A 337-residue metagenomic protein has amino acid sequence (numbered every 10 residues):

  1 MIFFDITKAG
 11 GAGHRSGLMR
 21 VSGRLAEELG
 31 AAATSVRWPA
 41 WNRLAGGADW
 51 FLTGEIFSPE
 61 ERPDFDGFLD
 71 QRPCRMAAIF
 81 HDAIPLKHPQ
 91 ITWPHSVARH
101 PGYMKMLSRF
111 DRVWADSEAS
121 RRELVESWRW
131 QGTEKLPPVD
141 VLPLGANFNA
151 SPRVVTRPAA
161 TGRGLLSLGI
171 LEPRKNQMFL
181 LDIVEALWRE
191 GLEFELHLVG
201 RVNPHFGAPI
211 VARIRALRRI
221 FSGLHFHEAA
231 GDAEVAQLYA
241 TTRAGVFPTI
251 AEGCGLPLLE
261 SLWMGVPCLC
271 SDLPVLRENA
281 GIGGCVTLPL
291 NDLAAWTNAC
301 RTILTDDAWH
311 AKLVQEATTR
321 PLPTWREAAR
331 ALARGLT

Functional and structural regions predicted by a protein language model:
M1-T337: Carbohydrate transferase catalytic cores enriched for Leloir-type hexosyltransferases
